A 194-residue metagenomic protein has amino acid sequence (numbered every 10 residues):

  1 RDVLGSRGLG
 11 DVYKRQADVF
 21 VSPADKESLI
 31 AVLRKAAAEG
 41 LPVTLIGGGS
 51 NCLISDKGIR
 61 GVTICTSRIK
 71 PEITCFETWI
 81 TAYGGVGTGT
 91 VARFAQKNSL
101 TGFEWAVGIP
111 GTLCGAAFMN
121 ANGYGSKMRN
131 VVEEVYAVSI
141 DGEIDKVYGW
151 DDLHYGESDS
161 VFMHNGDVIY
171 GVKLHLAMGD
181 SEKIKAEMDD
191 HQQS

Functional and structural regions predicted by a protein language model:
D2-Y13: Single conserved hydrophobic/aromatic residue that forms the stacking wall/gate of nucleotide- or nucleobase-binding
D11, E72-I73, F103, A117 (+3 more regions): Short clusters of hydrophobic/aromatic residues that line enzyme substrate/ligand-binding pockets
D11-R15, N165-G166: Short, flexible turn/loop "capping" segments at secondary-structure junctions
R15-L113: Anion-binding (especially nucleotide phosphate/pyrophosphate-binding) glycine-rich loop and adjoining beta-alpha core
V19-K26, L53-P71, F118-W150, H164-G171: Structural signature of FAD isoalloxazine-binding scaffolds in flavoprotein oxidoreductases
A31, T90-F94, E134, G171 (+1 more regions): Alpha-helical scaffold segments in soluble metabolic enzymes
N51-C52, A92-A95, F103-V107, N120-K127 (+2 more regions): A generic local secondary-structure boundary/capping motif
V138, D145-S194: Long, positively charged amphipathic alpha-helical accessory segments at protein N-termini or as interdomain linkers
